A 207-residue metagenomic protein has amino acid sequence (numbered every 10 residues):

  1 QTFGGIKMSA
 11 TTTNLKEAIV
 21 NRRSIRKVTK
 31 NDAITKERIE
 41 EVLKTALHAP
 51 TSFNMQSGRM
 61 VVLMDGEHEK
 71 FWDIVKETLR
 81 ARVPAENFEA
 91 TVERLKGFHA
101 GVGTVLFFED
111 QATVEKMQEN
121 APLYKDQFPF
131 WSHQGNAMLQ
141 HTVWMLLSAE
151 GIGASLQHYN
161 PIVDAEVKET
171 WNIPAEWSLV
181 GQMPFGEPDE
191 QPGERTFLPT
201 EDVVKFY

Functional and structural regions predicted by a protein language model:
Q1-K7: Short, Lys/Arg-enriched N-terminal segments with co-localized hydrophobic residues within the first ~10-30 amino acids
M8-D32, R38, T45: N-terminal targeting/leader regions
A10-T11, A18-N21, I25, L179-Y207: C-terminal helix-cap and adjacent tail motif
V42, A46-L47, Q111, A121-E169: Small-aliphatic-rich amphipathic alpha-helix that forms the alpha element of a beta-alpha
H48-N54: Glycine-rich phosphate/pyrophosphate-binding beta-alpha loops
S57-N136: Glycine/small-residue-rich phosphate/adenosyl-binding loop
K116-N120, E166, E194-T196: A short secondary-structure junction signal
K168-A175, Q191-R195: Short proline/glycine-enriched turn/loop segments at secondary-structure junctions
